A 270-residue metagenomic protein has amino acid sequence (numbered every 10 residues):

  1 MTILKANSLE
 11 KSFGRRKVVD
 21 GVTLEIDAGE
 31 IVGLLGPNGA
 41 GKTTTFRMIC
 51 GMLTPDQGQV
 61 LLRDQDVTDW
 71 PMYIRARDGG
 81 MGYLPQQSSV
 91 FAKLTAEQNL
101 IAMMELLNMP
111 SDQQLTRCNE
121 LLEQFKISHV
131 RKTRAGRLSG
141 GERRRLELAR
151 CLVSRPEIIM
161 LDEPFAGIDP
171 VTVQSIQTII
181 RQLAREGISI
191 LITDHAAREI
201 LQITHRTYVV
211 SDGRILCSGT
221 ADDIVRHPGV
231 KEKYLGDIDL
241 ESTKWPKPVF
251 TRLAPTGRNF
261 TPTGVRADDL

Functional and structural regions predicted by a protein language model:
L35-P37: The feature captures the beta-strand-to-loop junction immediately N-terminal to the Walker
C50: Helix-to-loop junction immediately C-terminal to a conserved catalytic motif
D66-G82, Q87, S111-L115, V225-P228: ABC ATPase NBD coupling module
I101, D112-V130, T178-R181: Conserved ABC ATPase "signature" region
R134-L138: Conserved ABC ATPase signature
R155: Conserved catalytic motifs of ABC-family nucleotide-binding domains
